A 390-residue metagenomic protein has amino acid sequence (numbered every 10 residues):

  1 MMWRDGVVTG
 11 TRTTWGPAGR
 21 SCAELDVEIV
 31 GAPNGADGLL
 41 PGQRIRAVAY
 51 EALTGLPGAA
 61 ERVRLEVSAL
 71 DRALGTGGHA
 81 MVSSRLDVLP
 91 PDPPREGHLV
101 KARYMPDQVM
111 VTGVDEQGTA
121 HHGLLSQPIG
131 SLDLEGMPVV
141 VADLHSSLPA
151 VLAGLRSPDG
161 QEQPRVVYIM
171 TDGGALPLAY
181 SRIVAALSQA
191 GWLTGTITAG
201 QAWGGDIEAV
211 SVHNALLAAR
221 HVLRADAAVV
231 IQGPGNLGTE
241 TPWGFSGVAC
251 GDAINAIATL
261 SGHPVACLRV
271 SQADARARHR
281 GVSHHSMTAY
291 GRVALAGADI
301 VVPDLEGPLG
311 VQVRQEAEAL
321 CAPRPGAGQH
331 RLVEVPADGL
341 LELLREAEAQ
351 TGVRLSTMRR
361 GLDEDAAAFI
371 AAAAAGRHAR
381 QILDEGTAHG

Functional and structural regions predicted by a protein language model:
M2-G136, A150, D159-R165: Extended, charged alpha/beta regions that create polyanion-binding interfaces
W3, E51-G58, A142-S146, A150 (+5 more regions): Conserved active-site and cofactor/substrate-binding residues in soluble primary-metabolism enzymes
W3, R62-V67, A327-G390: Extended hydrophobic packing segments that form well-structured cores
R20, V222-R224, A317, T351 (+1 more regions): Charge-biased, low-complexity intrinsically disordered regions
L74-G75, Q161-R165, P264-R269, A275 (+2 more regions): Flexible, glycine/charged-enriched surface loops at secondary-structure junctions
V109-A209: Phosphate-binding glycine-rich loops and their immediate beta-loop-alpha structural context
T196-L216, V229-V335, L341, D363-A368: A structural signal for small-residue-enriched, beta-sheet-centric alpha/beta enzyme cores and oligomeric scaffold folds
A215-L223: Short, well-structured alpha-helical segments in soluble
